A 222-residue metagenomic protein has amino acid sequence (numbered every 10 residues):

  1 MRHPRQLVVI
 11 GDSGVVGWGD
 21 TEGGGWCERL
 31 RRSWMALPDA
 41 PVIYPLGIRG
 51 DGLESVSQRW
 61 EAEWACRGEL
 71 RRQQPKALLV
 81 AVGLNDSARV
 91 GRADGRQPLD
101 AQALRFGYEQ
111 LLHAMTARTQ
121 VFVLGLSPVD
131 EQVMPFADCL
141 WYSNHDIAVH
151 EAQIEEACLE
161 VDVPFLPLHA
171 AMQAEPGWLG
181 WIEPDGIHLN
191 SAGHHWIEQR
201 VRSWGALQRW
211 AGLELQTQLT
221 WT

Functional and structural regions predicted by a protein language model:
M1-R49, E54-S55, E61-Q74: Serine-esterase "nucleophile elbow" of acetyl-processing enzymes
R2, D39, Q58-T222: Alpha-helical cap/lid subdomain in secreted, periplasmic, or secretory-pathway luminal O-acyl-processing enzymes
